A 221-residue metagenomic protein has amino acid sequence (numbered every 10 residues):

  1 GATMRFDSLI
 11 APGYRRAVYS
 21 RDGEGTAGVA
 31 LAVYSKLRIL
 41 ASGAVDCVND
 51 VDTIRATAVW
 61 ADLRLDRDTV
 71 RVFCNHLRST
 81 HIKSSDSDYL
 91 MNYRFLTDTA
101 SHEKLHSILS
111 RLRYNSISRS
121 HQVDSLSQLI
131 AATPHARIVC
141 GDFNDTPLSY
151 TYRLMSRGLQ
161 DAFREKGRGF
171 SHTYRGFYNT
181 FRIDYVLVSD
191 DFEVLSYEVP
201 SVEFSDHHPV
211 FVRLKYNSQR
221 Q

Functional and structural regions predicted by a protein language model:
G1-L90, E193, E198-S201: Structured beta-strand-rich core segments of catalytic domains in phosphoester-bond hydrolases
A2-F6, L31-Y34, S42-V45, L109-L112 (+3 more regions): N-terminal start-of-chain detector that recognizes signal peptides and the immediate post-cleavage beginning
G13-R15, H106-S107, E165: Short glycine/proline- and charge-enriched loop/turn segments that cap or connect secondary-structure elements
S20-E24, A30-K36, T97-E103, D145-L148 (+1 more regions): A broad, low-specificity signal for short, low-complexity segments enriched in glycine/proline and polar/charged
T53-R55, Y114-S125: Soluble or luminal CAZymes and related metallo-dependent hydrolases
S87-R111: A solvent-exposed, charged loop/short amphipathic helix patch at secondary-structure junctions
S110-S116, C140-G141: Second-shell loop/turn segments in exported
S120-I138, F143-Q221: Metal-dependent phosphoester-hydrolase catalytic domains
